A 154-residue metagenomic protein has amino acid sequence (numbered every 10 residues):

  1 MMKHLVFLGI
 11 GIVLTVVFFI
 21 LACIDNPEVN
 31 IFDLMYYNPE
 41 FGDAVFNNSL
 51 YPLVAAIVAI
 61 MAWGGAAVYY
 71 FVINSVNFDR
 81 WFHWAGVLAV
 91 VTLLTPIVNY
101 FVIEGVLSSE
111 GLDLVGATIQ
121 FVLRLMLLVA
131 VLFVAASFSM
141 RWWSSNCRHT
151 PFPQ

Functional and structural regions predicted by a protein language model:
M1-H4, N47, Y51-A55, I73 (+4 more regions): Hydrophobic, aromatic-rich alpha-helical transmembrane segments and their membrane-interface anchor motifs
M1-M61: N-terminal signal-anchor transmembrane alpha-helix
L21, D25, G65-V72, L94 (+3 more regions): Alpha-helical membrane-inserting segments
I24, E28, S75-D79, G105 (+2 more regions): Membrane-interface elements of multi-pass transporters and channels
V29-P52, P96-L123: Interfacial non-cytosolic loop connecting adjacent transmembrane helices
A56-N99: Loop-to-transmembrane helix junctions at the membrane interface
I57-G64, L125-M140: Hydrophobic cores of alpha-helical transmembrane segments in multi-pass inner/ER membrane proteins, independent
L132-Q154: Cytosolic juxtamembrane helix at the C-terminal end of the final transmembrane segment
